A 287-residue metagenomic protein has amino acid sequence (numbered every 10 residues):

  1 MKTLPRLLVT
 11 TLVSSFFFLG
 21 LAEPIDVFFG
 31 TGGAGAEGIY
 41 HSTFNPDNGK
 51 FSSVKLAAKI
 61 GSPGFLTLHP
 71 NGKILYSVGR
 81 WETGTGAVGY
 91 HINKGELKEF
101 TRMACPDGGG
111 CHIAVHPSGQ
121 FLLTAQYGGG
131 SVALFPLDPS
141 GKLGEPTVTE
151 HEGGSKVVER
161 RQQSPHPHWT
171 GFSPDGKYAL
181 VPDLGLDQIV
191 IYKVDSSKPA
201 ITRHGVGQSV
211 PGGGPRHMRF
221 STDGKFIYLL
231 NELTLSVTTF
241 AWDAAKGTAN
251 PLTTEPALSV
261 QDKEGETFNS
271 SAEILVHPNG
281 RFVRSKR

Functional and structural regions predicted by a protein language model:
E23, H69-G72, P117-S118, P174-D175 (+2 more regions): Residue-level detector of Asp-centered blade-edge/turn motifs that repeat once per structural unit in beta-propeller
G32-A34, R80-E82, Y127, L137 (+4 more regions): Short loop/turn segments immediately following the C-termini of beta-strands
G35, S62, G109, H166 (+2 more regions): Beta-rich catalytic cores
T43-G49, Y90-E96, L134-G144, Y192-A200 (+1 more regions): Short loop/turn segments immediately following beta-strands, especially the blade-tip and inter-blade linker loops
S52-A58, K98-M103, T147, S155-R160 (+2 more regions): A short beta-strand motif characteristic of beta-propeller blades
L97-W169: Asp-box/WD-like beta-propeller blade repeats and closely related beta-sheet repeat scaffolds
